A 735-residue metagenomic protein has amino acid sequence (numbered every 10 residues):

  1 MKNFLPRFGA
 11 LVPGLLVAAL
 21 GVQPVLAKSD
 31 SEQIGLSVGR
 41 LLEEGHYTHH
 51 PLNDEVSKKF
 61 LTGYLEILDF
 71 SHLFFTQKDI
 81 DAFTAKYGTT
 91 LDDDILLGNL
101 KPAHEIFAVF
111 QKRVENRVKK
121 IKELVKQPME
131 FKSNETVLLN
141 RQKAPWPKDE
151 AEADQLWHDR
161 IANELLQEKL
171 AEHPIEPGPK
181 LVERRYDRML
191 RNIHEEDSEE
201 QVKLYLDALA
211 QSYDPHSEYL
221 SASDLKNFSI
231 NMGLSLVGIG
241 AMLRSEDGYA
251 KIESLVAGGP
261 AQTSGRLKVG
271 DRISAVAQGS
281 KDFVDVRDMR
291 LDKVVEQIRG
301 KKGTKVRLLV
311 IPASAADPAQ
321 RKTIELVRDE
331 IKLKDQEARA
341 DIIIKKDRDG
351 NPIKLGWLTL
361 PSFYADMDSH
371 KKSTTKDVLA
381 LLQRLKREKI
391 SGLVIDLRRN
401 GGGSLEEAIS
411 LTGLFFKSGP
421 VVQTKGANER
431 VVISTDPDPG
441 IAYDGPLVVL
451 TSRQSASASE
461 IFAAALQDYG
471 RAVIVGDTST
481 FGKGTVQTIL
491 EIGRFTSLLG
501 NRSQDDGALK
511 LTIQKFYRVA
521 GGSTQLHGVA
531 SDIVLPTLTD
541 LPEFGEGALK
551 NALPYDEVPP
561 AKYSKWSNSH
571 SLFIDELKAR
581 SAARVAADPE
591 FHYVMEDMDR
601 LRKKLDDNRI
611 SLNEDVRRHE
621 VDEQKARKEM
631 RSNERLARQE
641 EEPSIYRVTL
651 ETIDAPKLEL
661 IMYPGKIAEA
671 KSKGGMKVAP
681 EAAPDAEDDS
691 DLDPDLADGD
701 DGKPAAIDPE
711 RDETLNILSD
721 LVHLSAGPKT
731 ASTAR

Functional and structural regions predicted by a protein language model:
K2-V12: Bacterial N-terminal signal peptides that target proteins for export
A10-G21: Bacterial N-terminal signal peptides
L26-A27, R40-N53, R191-S198, S217-G238 (+6 more regions): Cleft-lining beta-strand/loop regions that shape enzyme active-site pockets
G35-Y47, K86-L91, L181-R188, L360-Y364 (+1 more regions): Acidic/histidine-rich, surface-exposed loop or edge segments in extracytoplasmic proteins
L52-K58, L65-L139, E183, L190-S245 (+4 more regions): Extended, small/polar residue-biased N-terminal targeting/export presequences and adjacent propeptide/linker tracts
E66-I67, A103, A108-K119, M129-N163 (+4 more regions): PDZ/PDZ-like domain segments forming the peptide/carboxylate-binding groove, activating on the N-terminal beta-strands
I175-E183, R518-L718, V722-G727, A731-A734: Conserved functional hotspot residues or short segments at active or partner-binding sites across diverse domains
G470, D477-F544: Polar, glycine-rich mid-to-C-terminal structural blocks that act as macromolecule-binding/assembly scaffolds
